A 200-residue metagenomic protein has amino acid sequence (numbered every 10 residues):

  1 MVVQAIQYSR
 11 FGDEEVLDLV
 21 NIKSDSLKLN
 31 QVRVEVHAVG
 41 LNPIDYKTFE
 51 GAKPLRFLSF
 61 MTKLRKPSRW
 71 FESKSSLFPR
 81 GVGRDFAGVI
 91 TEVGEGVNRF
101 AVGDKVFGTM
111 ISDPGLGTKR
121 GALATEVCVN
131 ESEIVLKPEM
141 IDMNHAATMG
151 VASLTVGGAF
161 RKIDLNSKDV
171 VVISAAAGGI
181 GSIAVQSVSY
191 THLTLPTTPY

Functional and structural regions predicted by a protein language model:
V2-Q4: Extreme N-terminal starter segment of soluble prokaryotic enzymes
D25-G40, P54-S112: Glycine-rich beta-strand-centered segment in the early N-terminal region that forms part of a ligand/cofactor-binding
I44-Y46: Cytochrome P450 core scaffold surrounding the K-helix E-X-X-R motif and the conserved "meander" helix-loop region
F71-R84, R99, V106-A175: NAD(P)H dinucleotide-binding glycine-rich loop of Rossmann-like/cofactor-binding domains, especially the beta1-alpha1
I180: Hydrophobic/small residue at the entry helix of a nucleotide-binding pocket
V188: Aromatic pocket-lining residues of Rossmann-like dinucleotide-binding sites
H192-Y200: Single conserved hydrophobic/aromatic residue that forms the stacking wall/gate of nucleotide- or nucleobase-binding
